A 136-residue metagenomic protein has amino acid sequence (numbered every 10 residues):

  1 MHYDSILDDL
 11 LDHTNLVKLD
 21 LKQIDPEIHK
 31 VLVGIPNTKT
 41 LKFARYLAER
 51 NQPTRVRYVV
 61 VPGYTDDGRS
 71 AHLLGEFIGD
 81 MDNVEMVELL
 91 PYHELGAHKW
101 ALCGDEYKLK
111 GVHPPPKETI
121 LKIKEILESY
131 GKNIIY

Functional and structural regions predicted by a protein language model:
M1-L95: Conserved AdoMet/S-adenosylmethionine-binding subsite of the radical SAM
P62-Y136: Auxiliary Fe-S-binding modules of radical SAM enzymes
